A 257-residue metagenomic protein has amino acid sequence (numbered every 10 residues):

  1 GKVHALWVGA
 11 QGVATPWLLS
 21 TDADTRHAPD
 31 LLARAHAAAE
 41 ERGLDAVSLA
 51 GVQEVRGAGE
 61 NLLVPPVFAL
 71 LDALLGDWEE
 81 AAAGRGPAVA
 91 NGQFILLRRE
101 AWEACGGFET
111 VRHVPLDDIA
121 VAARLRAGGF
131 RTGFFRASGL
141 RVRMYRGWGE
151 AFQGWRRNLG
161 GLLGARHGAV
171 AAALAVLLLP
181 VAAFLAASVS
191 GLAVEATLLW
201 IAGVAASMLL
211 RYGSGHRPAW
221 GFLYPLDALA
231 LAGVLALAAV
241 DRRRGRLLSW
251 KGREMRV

Functional and structural regions predicted by a protein language model:
G1-H4, R26, V114-P115: A short, glycine-/small-residue-rich helix N-cap motif at loop->alpha-helix starts within glycosyltransferase
G1-Q11, T15, R34-A104, F152 (+3 more regions): Long helical/loop segments within the catalytic core of UDP-sugar-dependent glycosyltransferases, especially the large
A23-A38: Acidic donor-binding/catalytic loop of UDP-sugar-dependent glycosyltransferases, especially processive GT2
H27, L97, D117: A conserved hydrophobic position in a structured secondary element of the catalytic/binding core that shapes
A39, A46-L71, E100-E103, F108-A169 (+2 more regions): Catalytic donor/gating beta->alpha subdomain of glycosyltransferases that bind UDP-sugars
V170-R246: Membrane-embedded multi-pass helical conduit in multi-pass membrane proteins, especially envelope-biosynthetic
